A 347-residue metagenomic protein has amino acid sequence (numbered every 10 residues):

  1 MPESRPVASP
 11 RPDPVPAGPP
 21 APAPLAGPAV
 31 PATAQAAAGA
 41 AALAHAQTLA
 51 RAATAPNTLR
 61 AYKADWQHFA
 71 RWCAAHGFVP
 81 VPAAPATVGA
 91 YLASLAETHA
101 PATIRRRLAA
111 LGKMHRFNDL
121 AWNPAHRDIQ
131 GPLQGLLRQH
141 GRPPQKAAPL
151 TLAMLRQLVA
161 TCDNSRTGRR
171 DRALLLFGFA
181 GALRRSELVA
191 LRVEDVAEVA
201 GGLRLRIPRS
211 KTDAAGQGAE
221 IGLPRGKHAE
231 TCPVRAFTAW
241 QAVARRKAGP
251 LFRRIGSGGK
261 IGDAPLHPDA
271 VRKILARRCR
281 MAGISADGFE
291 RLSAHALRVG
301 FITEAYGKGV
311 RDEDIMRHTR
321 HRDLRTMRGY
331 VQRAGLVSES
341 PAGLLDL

Functional and structural regions predicted by a protein language model:
M1-S4: Long, low-complexity, intrinsically disordered segments
P6-P12, P16-A21, T33-G39, L43-Q47 (+5 more regions): Conserved catalytic core of the tyrosine transesterase superfamily
A55-C73: Hotspots on structured nucleic-acid-binding interfaces, especially in canonical RNA/DNA-binding domains
V81: Short gly/ser-rich loop at a beta-strand->alpha-helix junction or flexible surface loop bordering the NTP-binding
